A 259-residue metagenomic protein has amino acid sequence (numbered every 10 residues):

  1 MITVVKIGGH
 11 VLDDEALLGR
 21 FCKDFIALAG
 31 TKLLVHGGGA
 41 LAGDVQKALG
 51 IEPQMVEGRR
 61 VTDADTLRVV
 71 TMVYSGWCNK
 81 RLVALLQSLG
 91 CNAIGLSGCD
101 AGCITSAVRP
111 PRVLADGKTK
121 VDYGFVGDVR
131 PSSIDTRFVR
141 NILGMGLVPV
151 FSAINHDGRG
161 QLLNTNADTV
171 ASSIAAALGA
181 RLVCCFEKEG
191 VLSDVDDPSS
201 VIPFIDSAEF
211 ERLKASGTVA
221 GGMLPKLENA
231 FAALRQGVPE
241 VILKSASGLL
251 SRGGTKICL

Functional and structural regions predicted by a protein language model:
M1-L259: C-terminal catalytic "cap/lid" subdomain
